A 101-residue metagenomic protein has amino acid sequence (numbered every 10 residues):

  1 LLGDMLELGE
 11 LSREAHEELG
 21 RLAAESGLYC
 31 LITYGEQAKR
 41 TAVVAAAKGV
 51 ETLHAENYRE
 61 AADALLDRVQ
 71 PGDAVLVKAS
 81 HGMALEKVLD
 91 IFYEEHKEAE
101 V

Functional and structural regions predicted by a protein language model:
L1-V101: ATP-dependent carboxylate-amine ligase
